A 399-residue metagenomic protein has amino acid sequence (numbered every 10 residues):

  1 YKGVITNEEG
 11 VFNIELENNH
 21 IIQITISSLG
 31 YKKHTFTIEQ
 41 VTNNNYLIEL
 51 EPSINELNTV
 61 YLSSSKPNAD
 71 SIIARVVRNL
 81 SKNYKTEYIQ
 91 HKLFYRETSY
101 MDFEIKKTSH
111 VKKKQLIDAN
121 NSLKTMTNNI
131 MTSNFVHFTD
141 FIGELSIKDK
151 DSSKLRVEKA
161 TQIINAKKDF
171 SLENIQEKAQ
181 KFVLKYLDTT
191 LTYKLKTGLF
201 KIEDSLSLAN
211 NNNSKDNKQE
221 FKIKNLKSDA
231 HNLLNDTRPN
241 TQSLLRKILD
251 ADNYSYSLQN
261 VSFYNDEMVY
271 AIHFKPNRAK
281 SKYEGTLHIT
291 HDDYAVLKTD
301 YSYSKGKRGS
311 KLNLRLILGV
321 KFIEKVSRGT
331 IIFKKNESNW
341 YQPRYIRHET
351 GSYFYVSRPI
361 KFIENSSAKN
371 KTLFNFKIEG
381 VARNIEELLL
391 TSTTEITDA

Functional and structural regions predicted by a protein language model:
Y1, G30-K32, D293, K305: Solvent-exposed strand-loop boundary residues in beta-sheet-rich modules
Y1-V11: Short, acidic Ser/Thr/Gly-rich low-complexity loop/linker segments typical of extracellular and cell-surface proteins
F12-I14, H34, N44-Y46: Short strand-edge motifs at loop-to-beta-strand transitions and within beta-strands of extracellular beta-rich domains
N13-I21: Short Pro-Gly-centered beta-turn/loop motif in secreted/extracellular proteins
I21-T25, T59: Short, conserved beta-strand segments of beta-strand-rich sandwich/propeller modules, principally
T25-F36: A short, solvent-exposed loop/turn motif at the edges and junctions of modular extracellular/periplasmic domains
T35, Y46-T241, L245-D252, N265 (+1 more regions): Surface-exposed, low-complexity/disordered segments and acidic/polar micro-motifs at processing/linker regions
S255-K311, R315, K321-K335: Feature captures eukaryotic membrane-trafficking machinery centered on endolysosomal pathways and lysosome-related
